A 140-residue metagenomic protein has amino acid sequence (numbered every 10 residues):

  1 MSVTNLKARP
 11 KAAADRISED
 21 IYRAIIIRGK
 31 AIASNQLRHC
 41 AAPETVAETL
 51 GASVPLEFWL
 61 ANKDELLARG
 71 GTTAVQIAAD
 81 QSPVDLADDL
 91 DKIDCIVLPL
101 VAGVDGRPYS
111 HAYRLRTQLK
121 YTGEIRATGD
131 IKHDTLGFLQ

Functional and structural regions predicted by a protein language model:
V3-E44, A79-Q81: Phosphate/adenylate-binding glycine loop and adjacent helical scaffold
G51-S53, T72-Q76, C95-V97, E124-R126: Structural preference for beta-strand elements that scaffold enzyme active sites
F58-E65, G103-L115: Active-site-adjacent beta->alpha loops and helix N-cap segments on the catalytic face of soluble alpha/beta enzymes
K63-G70, V84-I93, R116: Acidic (Asp/Glu)-rich catalytic clusters
V75-I77, P83-D88, H133-Q140: Catalytic cores of alpha/beta
Q76-A79, D89-A102: Short, glycine-/small-residue-enriched flexible loop/hinge segments at domain edges that mediate gating
A79-D80, T122-H133: Glycine-rich beta-to-alpha transition loops that act as phosphate-gripper elements at the mouths of alpha/beta enzyme
C95-G106, R116-T117, I125: Internal catalytic-core helix/loop-beta-alpha segment that presents or stabilizes conserved functional determinants
